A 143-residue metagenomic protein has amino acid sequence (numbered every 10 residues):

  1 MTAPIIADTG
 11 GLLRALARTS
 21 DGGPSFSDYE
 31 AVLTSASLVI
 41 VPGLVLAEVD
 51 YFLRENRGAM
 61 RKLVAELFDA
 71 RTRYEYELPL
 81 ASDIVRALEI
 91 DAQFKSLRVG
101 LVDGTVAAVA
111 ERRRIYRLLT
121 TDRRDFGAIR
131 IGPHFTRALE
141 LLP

Functional and structural regions predicted by a protein language model:
M1-V41, L53-A65: Short, well-structured N-terminal submotif of metal-dependent ribonuclease cores
T2, R113-P143: Acidic, PIN/NYN-like endoribonuclease modules and their adjacent C-terminal/linker elements
I5-D8, V41-P42, V99-L101, D122 (+1 more regions): Histidine- and aromatic-rich ligand-binding microenvironments
G11, V45, D83, T105-V106 (+1 more regions): Alpha-helix capping/helix-boundary segments
L38, R73-E75, E140: Conserved beta-strand segments of alpha/beta enzyme cores
L44, E48-P79: Active-site-proximal, substrate-binding regions of enzyme catalytic domains and RNA-binding/basic surfaces
E75-T121: Active-site neighborhoods of divalent-metal-dependent phosphate/nucleic-acid chemistry enzymes
